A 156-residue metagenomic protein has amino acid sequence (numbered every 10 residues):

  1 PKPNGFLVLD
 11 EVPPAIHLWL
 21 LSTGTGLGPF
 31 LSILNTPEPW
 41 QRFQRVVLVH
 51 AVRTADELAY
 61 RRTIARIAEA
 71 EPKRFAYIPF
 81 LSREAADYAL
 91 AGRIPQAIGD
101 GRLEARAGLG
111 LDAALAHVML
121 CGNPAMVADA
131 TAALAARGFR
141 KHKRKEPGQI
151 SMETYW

Functional and structural regions predicted by a protein language model:
P1-W19, T36, S82, R137 (+1 more regions): FAD-binding FR-type
L9-V12, P39, G108-L111: Glycine-rich helix-loop-beta junction characteristic of Rossmann-like nucleotide cofactor-binding loops
A15, E38-V46: Conserved S-adenosyl-L-methionine
L18-L21, M119: Conserved beta-strand elements of the Class I
T23-P29: Ser/Thr-glycine-rich phosphate-binding loops at phosphate-binding pockets of nucleotides, nucleotide cofactors
P29-P39: Histidine-anchored nucleotide/phosphate-binding helix
L31, V47-H50: Extended, folded domain segments that form the structural surfaces/walls around functional sites
V49, T54-W156: Reductase modules of NAD(P)H-dependent flavoproteins
